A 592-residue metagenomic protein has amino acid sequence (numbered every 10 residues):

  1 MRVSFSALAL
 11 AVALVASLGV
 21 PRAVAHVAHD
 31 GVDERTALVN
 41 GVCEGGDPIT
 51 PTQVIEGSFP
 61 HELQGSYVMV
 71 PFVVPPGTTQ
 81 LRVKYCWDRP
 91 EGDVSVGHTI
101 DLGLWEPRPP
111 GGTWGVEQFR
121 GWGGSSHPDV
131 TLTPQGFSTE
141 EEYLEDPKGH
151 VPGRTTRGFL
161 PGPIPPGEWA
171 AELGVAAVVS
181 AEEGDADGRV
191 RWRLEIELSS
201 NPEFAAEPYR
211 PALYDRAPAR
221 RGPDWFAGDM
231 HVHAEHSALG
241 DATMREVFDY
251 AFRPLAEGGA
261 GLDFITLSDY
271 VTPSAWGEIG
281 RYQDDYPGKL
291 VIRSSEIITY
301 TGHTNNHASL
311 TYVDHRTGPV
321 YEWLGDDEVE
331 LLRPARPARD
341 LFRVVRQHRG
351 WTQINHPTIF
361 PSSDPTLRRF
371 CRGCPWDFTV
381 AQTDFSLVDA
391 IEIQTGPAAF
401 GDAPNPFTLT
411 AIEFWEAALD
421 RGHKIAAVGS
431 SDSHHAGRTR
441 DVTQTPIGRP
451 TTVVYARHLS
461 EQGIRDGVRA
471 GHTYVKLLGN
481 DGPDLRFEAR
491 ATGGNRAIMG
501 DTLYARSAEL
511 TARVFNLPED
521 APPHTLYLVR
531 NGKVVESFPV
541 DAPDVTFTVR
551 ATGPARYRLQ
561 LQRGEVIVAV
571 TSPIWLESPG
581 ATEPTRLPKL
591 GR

Functional and structural regions predicted by a protein language model:
M1-A25: Secretory targeting and sorting signals
H26-Q80, F204-A227, E235-S237: Non-catalytic extracellular/lumenal accessory regions of secreted precursors
G31, V39-C43, T52-E62, E91-R154 (+1 more regions): Surface-exposed beta-strand/loop patches in noncatalytic accessory domains and peripheral targeting/linker segments
G41-C43, S199-F204, Y214-R220, G422-A426 (+1 more regions): C-terminal functional module detector
M69-T79, G158-P165, T502-R506: Extracellular and analogous surface-interaction loops
R89-G92, G153-L160, V175-E182, Q562-V570: Short acidic/polar inter-strand loop motif in beta-rich domains
P152-G153, I164-F226: Non-catalytic propeptide/linker segments at domain boundaries
L213-D377, S386, E392-G396, F400-T410 (+2 more regions): A metal-dependent hydrolase metal-coordination microenvironment
